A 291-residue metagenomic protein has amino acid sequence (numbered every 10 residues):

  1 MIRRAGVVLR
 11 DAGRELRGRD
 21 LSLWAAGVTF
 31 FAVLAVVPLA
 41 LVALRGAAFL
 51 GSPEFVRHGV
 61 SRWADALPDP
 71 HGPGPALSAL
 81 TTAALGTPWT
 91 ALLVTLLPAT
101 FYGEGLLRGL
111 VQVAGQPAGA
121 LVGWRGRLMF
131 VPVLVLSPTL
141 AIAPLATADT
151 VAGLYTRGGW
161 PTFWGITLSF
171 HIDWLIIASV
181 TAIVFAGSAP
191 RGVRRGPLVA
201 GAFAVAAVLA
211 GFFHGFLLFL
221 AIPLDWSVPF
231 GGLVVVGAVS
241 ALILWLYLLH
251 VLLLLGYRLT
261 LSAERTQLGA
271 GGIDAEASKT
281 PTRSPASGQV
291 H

Functional and structural regions predicted by a protein language model:
M1-H291: Membrane-embedded alpha-helices and immediately adjacent juxtamembrane helical segments in alpha-helical membrane
